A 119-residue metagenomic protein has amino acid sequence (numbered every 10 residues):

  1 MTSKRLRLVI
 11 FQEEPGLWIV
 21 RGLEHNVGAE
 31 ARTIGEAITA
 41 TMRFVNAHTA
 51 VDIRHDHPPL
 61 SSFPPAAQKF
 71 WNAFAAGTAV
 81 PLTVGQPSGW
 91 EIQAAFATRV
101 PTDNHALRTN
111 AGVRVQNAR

Functional and structural regions predicted by a protein language model:
M1-L6, G35, T39-R119: Short, charged, surface-exposed hinge/linker loops at domain edges that act as mobile lids or interdomain connectors
K4-H25: Short aromatic-glycine-(Arg/Gly/Cys) micro-motifs in beta-strand/loop hairpins
L23-E36: A short, exposed loop/beta-hairpin motif centered on an aromatic-Gly-Thr core
